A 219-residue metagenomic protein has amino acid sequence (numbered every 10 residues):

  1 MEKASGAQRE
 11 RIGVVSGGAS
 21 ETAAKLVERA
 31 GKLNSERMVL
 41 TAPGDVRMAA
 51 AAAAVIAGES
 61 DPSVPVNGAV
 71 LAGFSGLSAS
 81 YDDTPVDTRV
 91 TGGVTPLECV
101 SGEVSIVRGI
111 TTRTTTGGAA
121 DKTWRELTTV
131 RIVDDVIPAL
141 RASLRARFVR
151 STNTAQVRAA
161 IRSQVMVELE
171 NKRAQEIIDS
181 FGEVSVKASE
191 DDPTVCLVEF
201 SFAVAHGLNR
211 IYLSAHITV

Functional and structural regions predicted by a protein language model:
M1-R150, I161: A glycine- and small-residue-enriched flexible loop/hinge signal that marks low-structured segments
A4-G6, E176-I178, E190-D192: A generic structural signal for short, solvent-exposed coil/turn residues that cap or connect secondary-structure
Q8-R11, V165, L208-I211: Glycine-rich loops and low-complexity Gly/Arg-rich segments that provide flexible linkers or classic glycine-based
V14, V136, V184-V186, V198-F200: Generic structural hydrophobic/aromatic packing signal, biased to beta-strands
F74, F181, V198: Anaerobic metallocofactor- and corrinoid-dependent redox/one-carbon enzyme cores, especially those from methanogenesis
I137-S185: Extended, compositionally biased non-globular segments
A188-V219: C-terminal edge-of-domain segments
